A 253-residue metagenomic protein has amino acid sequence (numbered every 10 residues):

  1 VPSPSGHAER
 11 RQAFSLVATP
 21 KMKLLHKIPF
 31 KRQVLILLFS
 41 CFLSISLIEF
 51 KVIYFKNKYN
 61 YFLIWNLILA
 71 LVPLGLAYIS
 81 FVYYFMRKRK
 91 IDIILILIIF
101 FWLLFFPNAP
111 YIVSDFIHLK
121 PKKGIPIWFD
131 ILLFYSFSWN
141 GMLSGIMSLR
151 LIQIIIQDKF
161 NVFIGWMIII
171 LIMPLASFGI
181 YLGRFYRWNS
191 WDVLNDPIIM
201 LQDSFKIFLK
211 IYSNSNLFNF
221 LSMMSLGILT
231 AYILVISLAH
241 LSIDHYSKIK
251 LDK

Functional and structural regions predicted by a protein language model:
K23-F39: N-terminal membrane topogenic signal
I28, V82-I94, I154-I164: Membrane-interface helix-boundary motifs at transmembrane edges
E49-Y61, S80-R87: Short, hydrophobic transmembrane alpha-helix segments
N57-G75, I91-I99: Loop-to-helix transition at the N-terminal end of transmembrane alpha-helices
I99-L104, I168-R187: Hydrophobic alpha-helical membrane-insertion segments
L132-L143, I207-T230: Hydrophobic alpha-helical transmembrane segments
L143-I155, L221-H245: Transmembrane alpha-helical segments in integral membrane proteins
D192-S215: Short, membrane-exposed interhelical loops at transmembrane-helix boundaries
